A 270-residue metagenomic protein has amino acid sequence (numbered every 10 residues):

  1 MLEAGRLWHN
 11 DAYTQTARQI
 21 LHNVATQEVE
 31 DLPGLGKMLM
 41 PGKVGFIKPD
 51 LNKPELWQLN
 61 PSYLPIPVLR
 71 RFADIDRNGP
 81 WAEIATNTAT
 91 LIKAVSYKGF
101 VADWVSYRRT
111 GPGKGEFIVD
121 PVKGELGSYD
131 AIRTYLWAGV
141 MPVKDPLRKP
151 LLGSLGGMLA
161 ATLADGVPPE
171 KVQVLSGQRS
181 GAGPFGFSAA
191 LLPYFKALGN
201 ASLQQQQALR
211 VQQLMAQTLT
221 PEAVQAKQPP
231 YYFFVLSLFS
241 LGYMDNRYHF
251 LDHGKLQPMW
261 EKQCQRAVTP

Functional and structural regions predicted by a protein language model:
M1, M38-M40, M141, M158 (+3 more regions): Detector for methionine-enriched segments
M1-A4, V68-L69, A138, S237-L241: Buried hydrophobic packing segments
M1-H9, N23: Long, hydrophobic/aromatic-enriched structural stretches that serve as scaffold segments
D11-S202, Y231: Extended ligand-binding clefts on enzyme/binding-domain cores
P169-V172, S176-P270: C-terminal functional modules
